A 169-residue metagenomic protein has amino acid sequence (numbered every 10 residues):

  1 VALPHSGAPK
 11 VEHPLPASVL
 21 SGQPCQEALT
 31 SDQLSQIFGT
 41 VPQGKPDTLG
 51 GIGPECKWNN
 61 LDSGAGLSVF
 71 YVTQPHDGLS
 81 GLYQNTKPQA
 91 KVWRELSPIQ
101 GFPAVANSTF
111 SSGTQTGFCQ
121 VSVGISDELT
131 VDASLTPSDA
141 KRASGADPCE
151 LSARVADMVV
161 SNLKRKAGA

Functional and structural regions predicted by a protein language model:
A2-A169: A small/polar (G/S/T-enriched), proline-flanked helix-loop surface module common in exported/cell-envelope proteins
